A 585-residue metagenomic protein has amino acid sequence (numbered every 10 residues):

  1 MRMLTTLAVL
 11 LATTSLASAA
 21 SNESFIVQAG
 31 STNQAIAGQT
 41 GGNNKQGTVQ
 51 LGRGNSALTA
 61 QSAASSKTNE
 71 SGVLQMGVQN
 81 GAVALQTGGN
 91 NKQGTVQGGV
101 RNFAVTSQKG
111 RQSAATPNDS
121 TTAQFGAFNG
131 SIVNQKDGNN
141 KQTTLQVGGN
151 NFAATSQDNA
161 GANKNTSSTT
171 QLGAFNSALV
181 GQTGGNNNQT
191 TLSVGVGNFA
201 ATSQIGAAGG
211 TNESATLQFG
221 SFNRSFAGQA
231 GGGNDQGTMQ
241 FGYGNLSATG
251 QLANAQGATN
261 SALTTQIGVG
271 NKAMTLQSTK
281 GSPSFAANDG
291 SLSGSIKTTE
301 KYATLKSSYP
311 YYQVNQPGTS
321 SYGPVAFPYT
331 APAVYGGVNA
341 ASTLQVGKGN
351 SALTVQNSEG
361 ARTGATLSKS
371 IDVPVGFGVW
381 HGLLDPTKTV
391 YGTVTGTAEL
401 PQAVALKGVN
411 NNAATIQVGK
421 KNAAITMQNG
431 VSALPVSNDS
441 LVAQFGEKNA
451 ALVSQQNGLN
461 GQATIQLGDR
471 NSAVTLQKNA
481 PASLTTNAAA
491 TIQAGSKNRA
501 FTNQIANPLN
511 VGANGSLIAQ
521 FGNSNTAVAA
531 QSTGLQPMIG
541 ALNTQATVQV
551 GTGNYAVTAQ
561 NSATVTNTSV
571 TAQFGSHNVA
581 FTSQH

Functional and structural regions predicted by a protein language model:
M1-A20: Gram-negative bacterial Sec-dependent N-terminal signal peptides
A20-H585: Low-complexity repeat regions of mature extracellularly deployed or surface/particle-associated proteins
